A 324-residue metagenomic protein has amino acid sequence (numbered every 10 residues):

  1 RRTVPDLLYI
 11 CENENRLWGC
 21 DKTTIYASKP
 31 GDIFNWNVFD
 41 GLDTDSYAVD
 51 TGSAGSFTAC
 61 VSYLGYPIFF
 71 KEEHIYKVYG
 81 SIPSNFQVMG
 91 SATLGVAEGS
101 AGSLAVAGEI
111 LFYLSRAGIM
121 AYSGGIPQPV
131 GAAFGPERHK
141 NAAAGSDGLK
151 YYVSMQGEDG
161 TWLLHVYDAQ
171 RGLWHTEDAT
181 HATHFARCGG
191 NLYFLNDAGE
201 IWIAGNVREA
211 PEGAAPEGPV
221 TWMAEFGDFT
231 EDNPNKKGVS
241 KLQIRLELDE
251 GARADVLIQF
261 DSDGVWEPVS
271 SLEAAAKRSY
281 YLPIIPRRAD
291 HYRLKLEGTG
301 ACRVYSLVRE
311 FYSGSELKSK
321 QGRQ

Functional and structural regions predicted by a protein language model:
R1-S146, L173-D178: Beta-propeller and closely related beta-pinwheel folds
G95-I110, R116-Q324: Beta-sheet repeat architectures centered on beta-propellers
